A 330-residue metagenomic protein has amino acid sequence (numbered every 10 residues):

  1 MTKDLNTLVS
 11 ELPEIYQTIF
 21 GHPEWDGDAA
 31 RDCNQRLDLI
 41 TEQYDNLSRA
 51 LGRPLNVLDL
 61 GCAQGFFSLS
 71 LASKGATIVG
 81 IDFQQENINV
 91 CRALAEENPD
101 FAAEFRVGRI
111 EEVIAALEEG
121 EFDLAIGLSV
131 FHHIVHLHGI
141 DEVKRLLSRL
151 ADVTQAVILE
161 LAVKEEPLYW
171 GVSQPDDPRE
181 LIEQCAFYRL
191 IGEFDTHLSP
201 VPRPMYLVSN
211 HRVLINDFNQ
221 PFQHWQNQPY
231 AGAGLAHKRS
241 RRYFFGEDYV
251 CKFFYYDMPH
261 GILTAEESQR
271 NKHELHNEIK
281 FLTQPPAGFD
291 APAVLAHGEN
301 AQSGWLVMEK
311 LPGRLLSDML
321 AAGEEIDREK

Functional and structural regions predicted by a protein language model:
A29-R53: Conserved alpha-helix/loop element of class I SAM-dependent methyltransferases that forms part of the SAM/SAH-binding
Q64-K74: Conserved SAM-binding loop of SAM-dependent methyltransferases across substrates and taxa, primarily the Class I
T77-D82: Conserved SAM-binding motif I beta-strand of class I
I134-L147: A short, conserved alpha-helix within the catalytic core of class I
A151-E165: Conserved beta-strand signature within the Rossmann-like core of class I S-adenosyl-L-methionine
S240-L275: ATP-binding glycine-rich loop module of kinase domains
P286-A296: Conserved HxN/HPN-centered segment at the entrance to the catalytic loop of eukaryotic protein kinase-like domains
L295-R328: Conserved structural core of kinase catalytic domains
